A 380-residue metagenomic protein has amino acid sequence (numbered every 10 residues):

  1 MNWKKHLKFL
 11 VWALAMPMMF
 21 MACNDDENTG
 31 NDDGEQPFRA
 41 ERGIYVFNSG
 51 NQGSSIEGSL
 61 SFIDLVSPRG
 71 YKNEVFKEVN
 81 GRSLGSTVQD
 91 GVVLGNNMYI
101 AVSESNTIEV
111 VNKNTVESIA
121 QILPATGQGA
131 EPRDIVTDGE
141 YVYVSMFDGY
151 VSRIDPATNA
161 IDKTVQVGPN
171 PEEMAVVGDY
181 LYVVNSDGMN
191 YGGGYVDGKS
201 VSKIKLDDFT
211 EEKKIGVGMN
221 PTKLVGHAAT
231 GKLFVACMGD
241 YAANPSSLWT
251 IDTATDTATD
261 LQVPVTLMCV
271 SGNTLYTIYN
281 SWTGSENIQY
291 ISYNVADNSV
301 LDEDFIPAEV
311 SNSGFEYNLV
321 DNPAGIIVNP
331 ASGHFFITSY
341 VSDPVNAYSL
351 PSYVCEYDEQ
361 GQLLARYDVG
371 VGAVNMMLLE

Functional and structural regions predicted by a protein language model:
M1-V11: Bacterial N-terminal signal peptides that target proteins for export
A13-P17: Alpha-helical transmembrane segments
M19-A22: C-terminal motif of bacterial Sec signal peptides marking the signal peptidase cleavage site
N24-E380: Predominantly soluble domains enriched in secretory-pathway, periplasmic, or organellar proteins
